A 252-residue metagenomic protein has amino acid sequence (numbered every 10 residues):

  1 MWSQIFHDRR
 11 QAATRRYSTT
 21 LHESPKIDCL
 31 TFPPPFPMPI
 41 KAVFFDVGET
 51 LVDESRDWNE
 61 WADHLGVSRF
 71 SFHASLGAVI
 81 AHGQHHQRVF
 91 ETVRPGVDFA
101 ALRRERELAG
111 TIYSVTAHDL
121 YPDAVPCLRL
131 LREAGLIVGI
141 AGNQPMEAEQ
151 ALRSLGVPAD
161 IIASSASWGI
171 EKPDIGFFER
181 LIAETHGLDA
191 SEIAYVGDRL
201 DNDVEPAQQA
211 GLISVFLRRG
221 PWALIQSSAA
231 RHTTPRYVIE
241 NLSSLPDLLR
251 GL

Functional and structural regions predicted by a protein language model:
W2-Q4, D8, A12, Y17-T20 (+3 more regions): Asp-based, Mg2+/Mn2+-dependent phosphohydrolase catalytic module
F36-L130, A134-L136, P145-E149, P158: N-terminal helical cap/lid subdomain that shapes the substrate entry/recognition surface in HAD-like hydrolases
